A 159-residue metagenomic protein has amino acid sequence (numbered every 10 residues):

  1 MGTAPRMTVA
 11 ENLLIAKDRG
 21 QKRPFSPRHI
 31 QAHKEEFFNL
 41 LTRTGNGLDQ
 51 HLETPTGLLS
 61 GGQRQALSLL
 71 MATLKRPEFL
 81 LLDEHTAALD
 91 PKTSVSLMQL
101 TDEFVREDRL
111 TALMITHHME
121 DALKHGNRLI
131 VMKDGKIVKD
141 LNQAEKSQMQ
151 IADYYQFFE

Functional and structural regions predicted by a protein language model:
M1-E11: Conserved catalytic motifs of ABC-family nucleotide-binding domains
L40-G57: Conserved ABC nucleotide-binding domain
A72-T73: ABC ATPase C-loop
L80-D83: Catalytic Walker B motif of ABC-type/P-loop ATPase nucleotide-binding domains
P91-T93: Helix N-cap at the start of a conserved alpha-helix in ABC-type nucleotide-binding domains
V95-E107: Helical segment within the ABC ATPase nucleotide-binding domain
T116-H117: H-loop/switch region of ABC-family ATPase nucleotide-binding domains
K136-E159: Conserved beta-strand-loop-alpha-helix hinge in the C-terminal portion of ABC ATPase nucleotide-binding domains
